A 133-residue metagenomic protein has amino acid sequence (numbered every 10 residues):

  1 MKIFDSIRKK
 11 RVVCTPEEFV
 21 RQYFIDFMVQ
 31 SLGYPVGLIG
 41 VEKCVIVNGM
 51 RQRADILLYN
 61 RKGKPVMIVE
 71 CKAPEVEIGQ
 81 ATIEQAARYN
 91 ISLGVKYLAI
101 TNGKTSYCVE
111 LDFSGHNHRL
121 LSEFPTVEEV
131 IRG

Functional and structural regions predicted by a protein language model:
M1-Y97, K104-G133: A short, conserved, highly charged catalytic patch centered on acidic carboxylates
